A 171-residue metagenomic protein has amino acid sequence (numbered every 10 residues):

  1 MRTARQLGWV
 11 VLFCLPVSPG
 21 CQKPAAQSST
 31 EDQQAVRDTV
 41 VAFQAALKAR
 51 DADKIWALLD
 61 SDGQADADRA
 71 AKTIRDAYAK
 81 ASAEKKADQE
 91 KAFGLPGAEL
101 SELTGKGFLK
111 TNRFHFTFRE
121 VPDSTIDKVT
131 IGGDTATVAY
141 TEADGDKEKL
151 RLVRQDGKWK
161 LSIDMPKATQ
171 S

Functional and structural regions predicted by a protein language model:
M1-W9: Bacterial N-terminal signal peptides that target proteins for export
Q6, G20-C21: Short, low-complexity disordered leader/linker segments with a strong preference for bacterial N-terminal type II
W9-S18: Bacterial N-terminal signal peptides
C21-L58, Q64-R69, T73-D76: Short, low-complexity N-terminal intrinsically disordered segments enriched in polar/charged residues
Q22-A25, T135-S171: Short beta-strand edge/turn micro-motifs at domain boundaries
D60, A98, S171: Extracellular glycan-interacting surfaces
K72-K86, L161-S171: Long amphipathic alpha-helical scaffold regions
R75-D144: Surface-exposed, charged secondary-structure patches
